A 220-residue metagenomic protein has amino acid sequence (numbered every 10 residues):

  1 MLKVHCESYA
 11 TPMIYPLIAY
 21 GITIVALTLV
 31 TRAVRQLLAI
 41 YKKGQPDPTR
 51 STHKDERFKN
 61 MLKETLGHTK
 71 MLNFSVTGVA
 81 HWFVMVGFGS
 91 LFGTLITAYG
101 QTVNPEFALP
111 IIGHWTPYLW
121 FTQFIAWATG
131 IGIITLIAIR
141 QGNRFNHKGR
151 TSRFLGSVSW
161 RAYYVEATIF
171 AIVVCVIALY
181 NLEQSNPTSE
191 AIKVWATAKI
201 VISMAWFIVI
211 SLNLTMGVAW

Functional and structural regions predicted by a protein language model:
L2-W220: Membrane-embedded alpha-helical bundles of multi-pass integral membrane proteins
